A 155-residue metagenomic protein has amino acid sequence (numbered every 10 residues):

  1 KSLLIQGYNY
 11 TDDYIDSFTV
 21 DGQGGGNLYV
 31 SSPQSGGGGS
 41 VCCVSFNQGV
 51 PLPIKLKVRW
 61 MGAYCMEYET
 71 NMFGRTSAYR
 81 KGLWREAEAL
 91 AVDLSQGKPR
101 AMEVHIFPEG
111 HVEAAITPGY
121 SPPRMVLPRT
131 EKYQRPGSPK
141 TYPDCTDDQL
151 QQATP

Functional and structural regions predicted by a protein language model:
K1-L3: Beta-strand-rich domain onsets/edges
I5-D13: Structural motif
Y10, S45-F46, Y68, D148: General secretory precursor processing signal
D12, V50-L52, Q96: Solvent-exposed loop and beta-edge segments used for protein-protein assembly and interaction
D13, Q48-G49, N71, Q151: Secreted/processed peptides and extracellular or luminal domains of membrane proteins
D16-T19, T70: Short, hydrophobic/aromatic beta-strand segments
F18-C65: Tryptophan-paired
W60-P155: Beta-strand-rich cores of mature extracytoplasmic or soluble domains
